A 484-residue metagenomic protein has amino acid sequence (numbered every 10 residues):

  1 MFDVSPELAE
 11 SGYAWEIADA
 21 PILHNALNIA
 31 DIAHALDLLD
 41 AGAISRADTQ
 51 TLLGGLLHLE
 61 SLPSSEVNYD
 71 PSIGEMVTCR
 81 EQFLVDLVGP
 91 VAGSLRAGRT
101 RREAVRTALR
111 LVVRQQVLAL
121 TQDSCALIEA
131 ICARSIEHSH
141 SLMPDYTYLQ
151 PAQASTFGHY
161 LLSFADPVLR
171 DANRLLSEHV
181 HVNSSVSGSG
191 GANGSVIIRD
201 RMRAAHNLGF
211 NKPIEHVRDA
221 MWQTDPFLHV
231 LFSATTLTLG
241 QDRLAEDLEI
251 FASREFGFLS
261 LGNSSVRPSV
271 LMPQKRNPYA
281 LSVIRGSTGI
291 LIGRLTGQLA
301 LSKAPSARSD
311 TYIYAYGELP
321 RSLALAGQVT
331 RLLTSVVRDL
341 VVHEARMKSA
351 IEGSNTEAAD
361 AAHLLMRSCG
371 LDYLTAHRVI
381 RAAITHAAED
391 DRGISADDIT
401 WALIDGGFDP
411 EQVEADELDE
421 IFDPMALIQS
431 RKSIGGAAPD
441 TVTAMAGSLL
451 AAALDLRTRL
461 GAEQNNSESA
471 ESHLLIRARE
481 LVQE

Functional and structural regions predicted by a protein language model:
M1-A30, P90-V91, M272-E484: Glycine-rich cofactor/substrate-binding loops
M1-S185, G191, R199-R203, S264-P268 (+2 more regions): A helix-coil-helix interface module used to build multimeric assemblies and to scaffold catalytic/cofactor sites
H34, L38, G55-L62, F83 (+15 more regions): Generic, well-ordered alpha-helical scaffold segments in large soluble proteins
A35-I44, H159, L228-T236, D360-G370: Short, well-ordered beta-strand elements within core beta-sheets of diverse protein domains
I44, T49, F256-G257, L371 (+1 more regions): Conserved hydrophobic residue
P63, V88, I131, S135-H138 (+12 more regions): Leucine-rich amphipathic alpha-helices with coiled-coil/heptad-repeat character
L87, N207-L208, S368: Alpha-helical structural context
R110-C125, I136, Q150-A304, S309-V329 (+2 more regions): Charged, flexible cofactor/metal-binding loops and thiol motifs
